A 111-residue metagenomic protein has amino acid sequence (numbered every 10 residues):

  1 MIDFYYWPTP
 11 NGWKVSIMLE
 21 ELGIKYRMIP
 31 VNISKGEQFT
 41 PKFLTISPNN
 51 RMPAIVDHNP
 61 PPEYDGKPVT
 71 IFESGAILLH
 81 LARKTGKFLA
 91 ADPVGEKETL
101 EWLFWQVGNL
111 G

Functional and structural regions predicted by a protein language model:
M1-G111: GST-like domain detector, emphasizing the conserved glutathione-binding G-site in the N-terminal thioredoxin-like
